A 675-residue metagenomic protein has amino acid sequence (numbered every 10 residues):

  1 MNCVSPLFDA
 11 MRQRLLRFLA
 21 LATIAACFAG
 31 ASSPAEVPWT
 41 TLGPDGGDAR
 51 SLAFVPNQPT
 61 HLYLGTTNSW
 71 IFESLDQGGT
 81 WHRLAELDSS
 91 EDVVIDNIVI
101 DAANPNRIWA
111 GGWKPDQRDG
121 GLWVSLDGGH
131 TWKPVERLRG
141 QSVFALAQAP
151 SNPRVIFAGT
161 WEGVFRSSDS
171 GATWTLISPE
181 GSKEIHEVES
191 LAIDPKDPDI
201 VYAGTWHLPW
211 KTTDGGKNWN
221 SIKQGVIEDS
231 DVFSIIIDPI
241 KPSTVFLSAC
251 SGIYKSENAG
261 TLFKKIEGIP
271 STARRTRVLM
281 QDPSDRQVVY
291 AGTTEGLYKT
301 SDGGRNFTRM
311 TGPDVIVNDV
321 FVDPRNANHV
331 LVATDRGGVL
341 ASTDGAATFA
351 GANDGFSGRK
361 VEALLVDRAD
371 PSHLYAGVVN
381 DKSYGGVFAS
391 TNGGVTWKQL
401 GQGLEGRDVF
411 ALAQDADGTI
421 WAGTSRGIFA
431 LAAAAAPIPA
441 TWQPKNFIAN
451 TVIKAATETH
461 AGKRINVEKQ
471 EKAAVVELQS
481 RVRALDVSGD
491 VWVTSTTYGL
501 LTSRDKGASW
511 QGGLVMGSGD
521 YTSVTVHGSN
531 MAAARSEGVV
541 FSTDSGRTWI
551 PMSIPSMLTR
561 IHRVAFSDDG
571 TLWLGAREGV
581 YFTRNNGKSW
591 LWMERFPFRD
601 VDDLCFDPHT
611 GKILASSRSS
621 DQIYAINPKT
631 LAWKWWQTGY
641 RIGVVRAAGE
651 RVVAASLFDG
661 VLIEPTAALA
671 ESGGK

Functional and structural regions predicted by a protein language model:
V4, D9-A10: Acidic, Ala/Val/Gly-enriched low-complexity intrinsically disordered segments
R14-L19, T23-I24, G30-K675: Extracellular glycan-interacting surfaces
